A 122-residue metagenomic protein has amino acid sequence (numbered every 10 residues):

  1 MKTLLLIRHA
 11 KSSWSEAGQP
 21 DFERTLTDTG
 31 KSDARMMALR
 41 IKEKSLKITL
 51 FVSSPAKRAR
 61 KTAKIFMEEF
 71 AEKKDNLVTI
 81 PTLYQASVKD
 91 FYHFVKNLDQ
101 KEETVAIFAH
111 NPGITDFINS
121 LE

Functional and structural regions predicted by a protein language model:
K2-T3, I7-L83: Active-site-proximal alpha-helix that buttresses catalytic centers in soluble enzyme cores
S13, A86, I114: Flexible, glycine-rich phosphate/dinucleotide-binding loops and adjacent beta-alpha linkers at cofactor/substrate
S15-E16, K89, F117: Active-site-proximal flexible loops/turns
R60, Y92, K96-E122: Active-site-adjacent alpha-helix immediately C-terminal to a catalytic or transition-state-stabilizing loop
Q85-Y92: Structural motif
